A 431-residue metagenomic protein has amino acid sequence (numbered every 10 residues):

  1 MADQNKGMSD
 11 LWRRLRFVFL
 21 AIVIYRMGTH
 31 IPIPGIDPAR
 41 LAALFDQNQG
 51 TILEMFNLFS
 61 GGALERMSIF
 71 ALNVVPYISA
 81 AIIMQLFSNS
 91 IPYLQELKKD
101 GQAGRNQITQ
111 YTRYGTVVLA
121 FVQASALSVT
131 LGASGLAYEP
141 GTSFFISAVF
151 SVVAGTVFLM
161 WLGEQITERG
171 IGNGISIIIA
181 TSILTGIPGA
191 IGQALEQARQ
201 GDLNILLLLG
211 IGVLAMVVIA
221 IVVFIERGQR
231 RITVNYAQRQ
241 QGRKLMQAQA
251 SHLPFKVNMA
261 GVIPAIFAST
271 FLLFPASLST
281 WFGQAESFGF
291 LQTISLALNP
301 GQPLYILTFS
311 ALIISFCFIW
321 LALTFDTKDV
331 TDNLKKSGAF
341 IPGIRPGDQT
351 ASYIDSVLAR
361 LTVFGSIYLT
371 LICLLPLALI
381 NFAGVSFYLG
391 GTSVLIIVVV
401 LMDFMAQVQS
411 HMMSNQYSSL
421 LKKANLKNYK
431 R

Functional and structural regions predicted by a protein language model:
M1-E96, A103-R431: N-terminal cationic and glycine-rich segments that engage phosphates or anionic surfaces
